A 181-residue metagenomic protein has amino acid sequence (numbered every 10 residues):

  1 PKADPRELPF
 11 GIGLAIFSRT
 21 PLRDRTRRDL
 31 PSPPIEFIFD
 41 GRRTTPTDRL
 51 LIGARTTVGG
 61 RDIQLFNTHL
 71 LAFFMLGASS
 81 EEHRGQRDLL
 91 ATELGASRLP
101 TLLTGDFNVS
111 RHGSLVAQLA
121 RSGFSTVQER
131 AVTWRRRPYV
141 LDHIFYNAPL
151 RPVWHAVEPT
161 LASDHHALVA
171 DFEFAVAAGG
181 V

Functional and structural regions predicted by a protein language model:
P1-D62, A156-P159: Structured beta-strand-rich core segments of catalytic domains in phosphoester-bond hydrolases
K2-A3, R19-T20, L30, T68-L71 (+3 more regions): Active-site-proximal beta-strand/loop segments in catalytic clefts of secreted hydrolases
P5-G11, E81-L89, A175-V181: N-terminal, active-site-proximal structural segment of metallo-dependent hydrolase catalytic domains
L14-I16, L51-R55, N67, H143-I144 (+1 more regions): Conserved hydrophobic/aromatic beta-strand scaffold that supports enzyme active sites
T20-L22, L30-P33, L70-F73, N108-S110 (+2 more regions): Short, solvent-exposed loop/turn segments at secondary-structure junctions
E36-I38, F73-G77: A short acidic, helix-capping loop that chelates divalent metal ions and anchors anionic groups
D48-F66, S79-F107, V116: His/acidic metal-ligating clusters that form di-metal
T92-L102, F107-V181: Metal-dependent phosphoester-hydrolase catalytic domains
